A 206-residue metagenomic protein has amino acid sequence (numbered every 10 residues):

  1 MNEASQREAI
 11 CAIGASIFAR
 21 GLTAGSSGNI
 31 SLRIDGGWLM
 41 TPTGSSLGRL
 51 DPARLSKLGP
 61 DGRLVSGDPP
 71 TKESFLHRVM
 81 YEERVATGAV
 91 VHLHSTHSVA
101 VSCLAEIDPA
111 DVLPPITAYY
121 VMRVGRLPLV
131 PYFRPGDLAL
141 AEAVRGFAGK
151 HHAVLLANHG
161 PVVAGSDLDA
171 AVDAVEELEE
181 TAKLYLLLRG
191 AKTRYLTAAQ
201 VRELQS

Functional and structural regions predicted by a protein language model:
M1-S206: Glycine-rich flexible loops
